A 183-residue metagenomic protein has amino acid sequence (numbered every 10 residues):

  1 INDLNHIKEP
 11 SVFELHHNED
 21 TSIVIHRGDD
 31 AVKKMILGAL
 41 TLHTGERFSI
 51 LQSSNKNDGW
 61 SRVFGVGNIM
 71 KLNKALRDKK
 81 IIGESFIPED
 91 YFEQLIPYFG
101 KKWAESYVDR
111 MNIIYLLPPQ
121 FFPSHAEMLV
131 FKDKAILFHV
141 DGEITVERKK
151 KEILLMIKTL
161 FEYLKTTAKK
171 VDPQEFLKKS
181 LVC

Functional and structural regions predicted by a protein language model:
I1-I7, K80, F86, K179-C183: Intrinsic structural disorder
I1-S22: Short, charged amphipathic alpha-helical surface segments
D3, I7, M35-L42, A75 (+1 more regions): Residues that form generic nucleotide/phosphate-binding pockets
E9-V12, T44-R47, K169-P173: Residue-level signal for secondary-structure boundary elements
H16-V24, A104-I114, C183: Short charge-dense sequence patches
S22-V24, V146-C183: Signature of lipid phosphatidyltransferase scaffolds
D29-I153: Hydrophobic protein-protein interaction segments
